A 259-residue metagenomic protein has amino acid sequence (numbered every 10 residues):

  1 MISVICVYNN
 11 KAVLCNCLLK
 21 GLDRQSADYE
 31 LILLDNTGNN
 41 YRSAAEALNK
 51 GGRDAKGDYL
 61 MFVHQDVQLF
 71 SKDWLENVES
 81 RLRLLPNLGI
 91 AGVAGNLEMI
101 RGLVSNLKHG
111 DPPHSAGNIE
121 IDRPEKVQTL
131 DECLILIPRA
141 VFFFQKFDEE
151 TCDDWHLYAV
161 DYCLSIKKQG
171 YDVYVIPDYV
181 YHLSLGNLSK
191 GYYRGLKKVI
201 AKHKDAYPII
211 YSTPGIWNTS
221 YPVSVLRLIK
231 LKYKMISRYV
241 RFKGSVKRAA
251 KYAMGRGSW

Functional and structural regions predicted by a protein language model:
C17-L33: Short, acidic, metal-binding catalytic loop of nucleotide-sugar glycosyltransferases
N39-A55: Glycine-rich, basic loop-to-helix element that forms the pyrophosphate-binding segment of sugar-nucleotide handling
L60: Short aromatic/hydrophobic "clamp" motif used to bind/position activated sugar donors
H64-Q68: The conserved acidic donor/metal-binding loop of glycosyltransferases
K72-N106: Conserved donor NDP-sugar-binding/catalytic core segment of glycosyltransferases
V78, T129-L130, L134-Q145, T151-Y179: A short, conserved alpha-helix in the catalytic core of glycosyltransferases
L107-Q128, E132: Short, flexible, basic/aromatic active-site loop/helix in glycosyltransferases
Y174-K202, P214-T219: Active-site donor/metal-binding and catalytic loop motifs of nucleotide-sugar-dependent glycosylation enzymes
